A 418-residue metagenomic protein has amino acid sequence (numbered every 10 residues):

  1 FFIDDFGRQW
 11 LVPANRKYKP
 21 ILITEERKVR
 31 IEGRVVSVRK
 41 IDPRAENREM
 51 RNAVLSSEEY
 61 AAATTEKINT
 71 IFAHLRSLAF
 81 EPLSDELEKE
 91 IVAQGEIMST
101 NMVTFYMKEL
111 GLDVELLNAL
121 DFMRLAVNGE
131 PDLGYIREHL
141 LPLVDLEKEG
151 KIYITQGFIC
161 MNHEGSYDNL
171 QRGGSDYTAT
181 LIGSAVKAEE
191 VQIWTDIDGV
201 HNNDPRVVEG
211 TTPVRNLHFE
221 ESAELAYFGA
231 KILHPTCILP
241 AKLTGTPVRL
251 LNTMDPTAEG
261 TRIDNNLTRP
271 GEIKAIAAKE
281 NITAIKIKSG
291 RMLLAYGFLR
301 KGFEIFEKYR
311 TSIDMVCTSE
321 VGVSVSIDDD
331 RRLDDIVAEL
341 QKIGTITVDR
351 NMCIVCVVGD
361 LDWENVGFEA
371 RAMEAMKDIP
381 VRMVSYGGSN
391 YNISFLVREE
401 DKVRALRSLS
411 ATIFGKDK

Functional and structural regions predicted by a protein language model:
F1-A45: Acidic/glycine-rich C-terminal interaction modules and beta/coil loop segments that lie outside canonical DNA-binding
Q9, E90, D113-E115, K151-I154 (+15 more regions): Structural motif
P43-L233, I238, R398: Nucleotide/pyrophosphate-binding catalytic subdomain
A119-F122, F158-I159, T195-V200, P205-R206 (+6 more regions): Short, ordered loop/turn segments at secondary-structure junctions
L146-H163, L225-R249, I285-Y296, D349-D360 (+1 more regions): Electropositive, surface-exposed helix/loop patches at the edges of structured domains that serve as adaptable
H218-D264, R269-K288: A conserved active-site cap/scaffold subdomain adjacent to cofactor or substrate pockets
E259-K418: A conserved regulatory-domain signal marking ACT and ACT-like small-molecule sensing domains and adjacent regulatory
